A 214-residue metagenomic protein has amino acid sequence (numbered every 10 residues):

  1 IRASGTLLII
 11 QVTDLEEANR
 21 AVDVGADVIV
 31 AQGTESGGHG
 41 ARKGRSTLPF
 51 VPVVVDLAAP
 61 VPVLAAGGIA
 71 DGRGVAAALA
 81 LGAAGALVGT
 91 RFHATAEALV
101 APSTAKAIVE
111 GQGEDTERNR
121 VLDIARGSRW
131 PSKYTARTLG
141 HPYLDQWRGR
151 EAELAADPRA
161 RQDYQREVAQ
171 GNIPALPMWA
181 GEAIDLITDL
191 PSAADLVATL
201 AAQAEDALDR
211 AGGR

Functional and structural regions predicted by a protein language model:
I1-T13, L57-A66: Short beta-strand/loop segments at the ligand-binding rim of alpha/beta enzyme cores
L7, D27, A84: Residue-level detector of anion-binding/catalytic polar loops
I10-V12, V30-A31, A65, A86-V88: General beta-strand structural signal in soluble alpha/beta enzymes
Q11-P52, T95, L99-V100: Glycine/Thr-rich beta-alpha phosphate-binding loop at enzyme active sites
A41-T47, V51-L64, A70-R214: Conserved active-site-proximal phosphate/metal-binding subdomains
